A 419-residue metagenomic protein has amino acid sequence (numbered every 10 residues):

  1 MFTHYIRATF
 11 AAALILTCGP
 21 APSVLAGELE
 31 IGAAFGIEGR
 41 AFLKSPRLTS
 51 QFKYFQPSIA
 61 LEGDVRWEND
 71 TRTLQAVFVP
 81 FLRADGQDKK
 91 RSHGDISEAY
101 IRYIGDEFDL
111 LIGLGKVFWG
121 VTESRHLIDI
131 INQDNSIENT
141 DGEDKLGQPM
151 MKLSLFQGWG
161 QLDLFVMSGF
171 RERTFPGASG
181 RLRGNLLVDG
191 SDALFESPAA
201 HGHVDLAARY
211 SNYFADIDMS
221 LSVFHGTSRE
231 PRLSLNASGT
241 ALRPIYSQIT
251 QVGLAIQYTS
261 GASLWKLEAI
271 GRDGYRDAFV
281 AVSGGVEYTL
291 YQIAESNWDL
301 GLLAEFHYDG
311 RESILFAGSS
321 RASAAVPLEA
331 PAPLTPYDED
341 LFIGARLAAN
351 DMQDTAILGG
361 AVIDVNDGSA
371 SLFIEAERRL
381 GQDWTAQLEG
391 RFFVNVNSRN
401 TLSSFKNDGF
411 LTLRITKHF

Functional and structural regions predicted by a protein language model:
A26-K44, A76-F78, I357-G359: Transmembrane beta-strand segments of Gram-negative outer membrane beta-barrel proteins
L29, D70-A76, E107-L110, W159-L162 (+6 more regions): Repeated loop/turn-to-beta-strand initiation elements of outer-membrane beta-barrel proteins
I37-L43, V65-T71, P80-G86, G105 (+13 more regions): Transmembrane beta-strands of outer-membrane beta-barrel pores
F42-Q51, Q87-G94, S124-D129, F175-R181 (+6 more regions): Outer-membrane beta-barrel translocator domains and adjoining extracellular loop/strand segments of Gram-negative
Q51-I59, S92-S97, D106, K145-P149 (+8 more regions): Residues that define the transmembrane beta-barrel architecture of outer-membrane proteins
R66-L182, A215, F393-N395: Outer membrane beta-barrel
L153, V286, I343, F405-F419: Outer-membrane beta-barrel "beta-signal"
G226, S263-I363: Detector for outer-membrane/organellar transmembrane beta-barrel domains, recognizing the amphipathic beta-strand
